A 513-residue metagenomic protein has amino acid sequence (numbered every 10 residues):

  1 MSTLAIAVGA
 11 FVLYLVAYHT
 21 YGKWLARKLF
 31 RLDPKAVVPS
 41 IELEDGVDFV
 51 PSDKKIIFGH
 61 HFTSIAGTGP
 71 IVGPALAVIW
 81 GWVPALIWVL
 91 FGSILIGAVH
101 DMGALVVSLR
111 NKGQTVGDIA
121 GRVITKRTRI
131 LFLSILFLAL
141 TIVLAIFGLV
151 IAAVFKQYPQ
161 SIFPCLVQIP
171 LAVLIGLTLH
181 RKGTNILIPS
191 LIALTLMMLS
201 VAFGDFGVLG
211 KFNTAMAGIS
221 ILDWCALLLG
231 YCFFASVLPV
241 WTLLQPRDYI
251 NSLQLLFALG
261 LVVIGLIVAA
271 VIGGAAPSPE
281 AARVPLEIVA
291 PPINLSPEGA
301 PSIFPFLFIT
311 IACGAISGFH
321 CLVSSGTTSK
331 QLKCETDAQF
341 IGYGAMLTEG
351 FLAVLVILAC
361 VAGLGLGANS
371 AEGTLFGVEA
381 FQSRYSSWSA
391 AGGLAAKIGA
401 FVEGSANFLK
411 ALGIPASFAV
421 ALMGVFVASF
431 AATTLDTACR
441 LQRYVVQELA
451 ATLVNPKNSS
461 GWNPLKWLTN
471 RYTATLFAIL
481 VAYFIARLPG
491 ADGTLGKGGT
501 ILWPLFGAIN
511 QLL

Functional and structural regions predicted by a protein language model:
S2-H19, A77-S108, G117, Q160-Q168 (+4 more regions): Extracellular loop-to-transmembrane helix junctions
A10-Y18, L136, T141-V143, S252-G274 (+3 more regions): Selective recognition of specific alpha-helical transmembrane segments in multi-pass small-molecule
A17-I71, S252: Membrane-interface "cap" regions at the ends of multi-pass membrane proteins
S52-N111, R122-K126, V143-Q157, F340-S370 (+6 more regions): Membrane-interface helix-loop-helix modules in multi-pass membrane proteins
K55-G69, G218-L238, I264-I272, N294-C334 (+6 more regions): Hydrophobic, membrane-embedded alpha-helices of multi-pass small-molecule transporters
K126-T141, G344-F351, P415-M423, A432 (+1 more regions): Loop-to-transmembrane helix boundary motifs in multi-pass membrane proteins
Q157, G176-H180, T195-A226, F234-S236 (+2 more regions): Hydrophobic alpha-helical segments and their helix-loop junctions in multi-pass secondary transporters
I267-L295, L347-G404, T437, R487-K497: Extracellular/periplasmic helix-exit of transmembrane alpha-helices
